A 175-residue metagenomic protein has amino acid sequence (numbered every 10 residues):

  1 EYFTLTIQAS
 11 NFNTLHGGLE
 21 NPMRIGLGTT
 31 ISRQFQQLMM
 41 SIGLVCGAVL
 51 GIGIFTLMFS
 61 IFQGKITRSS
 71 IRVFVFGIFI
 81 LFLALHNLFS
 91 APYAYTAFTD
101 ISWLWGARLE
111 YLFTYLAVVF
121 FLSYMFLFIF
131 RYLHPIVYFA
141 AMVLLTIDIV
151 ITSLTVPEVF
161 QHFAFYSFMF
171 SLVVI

Functional and structural regions predicted by a protein language model:
E1-V45, S60-I61, T67, N87 (+1 more regions): Membrane-proximal, cysteine-centered motifs at transmembrane boundaries in secretory-pathway and membrane proteins
G43-I175: Juxtamembrane segments at transmembrane-helix boundaries in multi-pass signal-transduction membrane proteins
